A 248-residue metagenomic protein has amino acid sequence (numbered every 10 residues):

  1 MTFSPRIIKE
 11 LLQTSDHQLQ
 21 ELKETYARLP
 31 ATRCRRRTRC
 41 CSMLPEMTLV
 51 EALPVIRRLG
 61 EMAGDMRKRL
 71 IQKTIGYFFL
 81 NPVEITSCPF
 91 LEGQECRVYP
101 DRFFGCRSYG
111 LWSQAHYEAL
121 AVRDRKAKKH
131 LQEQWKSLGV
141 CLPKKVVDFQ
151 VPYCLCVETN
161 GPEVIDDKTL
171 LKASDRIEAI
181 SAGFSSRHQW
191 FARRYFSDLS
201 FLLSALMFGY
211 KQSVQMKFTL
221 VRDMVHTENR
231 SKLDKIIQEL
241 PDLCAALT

Functional and structural regions predicted by a protein language model:
M1-R39, E46-E95, Y99-T248: Short loop/turn segments that flank or connect secondary-structure elements
